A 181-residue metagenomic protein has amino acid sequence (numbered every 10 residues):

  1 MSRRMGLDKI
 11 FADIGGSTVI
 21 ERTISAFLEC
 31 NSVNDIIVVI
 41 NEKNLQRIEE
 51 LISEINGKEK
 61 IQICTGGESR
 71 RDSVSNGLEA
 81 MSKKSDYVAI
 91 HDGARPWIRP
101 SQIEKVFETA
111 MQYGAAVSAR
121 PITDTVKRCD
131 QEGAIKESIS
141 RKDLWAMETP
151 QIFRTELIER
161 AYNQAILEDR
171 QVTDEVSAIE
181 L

Functional and structural regions predicted by a protein language model:
M1-L45: N-terminal glycine-rich phosphate-binding loop and ensuing alpha1 helix
I20, G77, H91-D92, P121 (+1 more regions): Residue-level signal for inorganic ion chemistry
I24-L28, I52, M81: Hydrophobic C-terminal alpha-helix "anchor/cap" residues
N34-I36, K60, G114-A115: Residues at the starts of beta-strands that form the adenosine-phosphate
Q46-L51: Acidic helix N-cap motif at the loop->helix transition within catalytic regions of sugar-transfer enzymes
S53-V88, R170: Short phosphate-binding loop-to-helix
W97-L181: Conserved core of the sugar-phosphate nucleotidyltransferase
